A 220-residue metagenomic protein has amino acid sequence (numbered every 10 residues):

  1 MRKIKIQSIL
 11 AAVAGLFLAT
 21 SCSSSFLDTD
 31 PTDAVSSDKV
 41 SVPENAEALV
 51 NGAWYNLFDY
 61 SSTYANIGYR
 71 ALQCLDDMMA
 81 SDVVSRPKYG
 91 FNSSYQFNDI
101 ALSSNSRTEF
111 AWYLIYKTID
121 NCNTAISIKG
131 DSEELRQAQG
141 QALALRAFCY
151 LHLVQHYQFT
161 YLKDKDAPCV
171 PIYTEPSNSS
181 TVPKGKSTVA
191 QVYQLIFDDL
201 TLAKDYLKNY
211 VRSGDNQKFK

Functional and structural regions predicted by a protein language model:
R2-L10: Bacterial N-terminal signal peptides that target proteins for export
C22-L72: Membrane-proximal, proline-rich intrinsically disordered regions
T32, P43, D59, Q73-S103 (+3 more regions): A structural signal for short, hydrophobic/glycine-enriched beta-strand patches
F58-T63, S81, C149-T160: Secretory-pathway/luminal and periplasmic proteins that interact with or process carbohydrate-rich
P87-Y157, P183, S187-A190, L202-D215: Conserved, well-structured interaction surfaces
H156-L195: Short coil/linker segments at helix-helix boundaries
